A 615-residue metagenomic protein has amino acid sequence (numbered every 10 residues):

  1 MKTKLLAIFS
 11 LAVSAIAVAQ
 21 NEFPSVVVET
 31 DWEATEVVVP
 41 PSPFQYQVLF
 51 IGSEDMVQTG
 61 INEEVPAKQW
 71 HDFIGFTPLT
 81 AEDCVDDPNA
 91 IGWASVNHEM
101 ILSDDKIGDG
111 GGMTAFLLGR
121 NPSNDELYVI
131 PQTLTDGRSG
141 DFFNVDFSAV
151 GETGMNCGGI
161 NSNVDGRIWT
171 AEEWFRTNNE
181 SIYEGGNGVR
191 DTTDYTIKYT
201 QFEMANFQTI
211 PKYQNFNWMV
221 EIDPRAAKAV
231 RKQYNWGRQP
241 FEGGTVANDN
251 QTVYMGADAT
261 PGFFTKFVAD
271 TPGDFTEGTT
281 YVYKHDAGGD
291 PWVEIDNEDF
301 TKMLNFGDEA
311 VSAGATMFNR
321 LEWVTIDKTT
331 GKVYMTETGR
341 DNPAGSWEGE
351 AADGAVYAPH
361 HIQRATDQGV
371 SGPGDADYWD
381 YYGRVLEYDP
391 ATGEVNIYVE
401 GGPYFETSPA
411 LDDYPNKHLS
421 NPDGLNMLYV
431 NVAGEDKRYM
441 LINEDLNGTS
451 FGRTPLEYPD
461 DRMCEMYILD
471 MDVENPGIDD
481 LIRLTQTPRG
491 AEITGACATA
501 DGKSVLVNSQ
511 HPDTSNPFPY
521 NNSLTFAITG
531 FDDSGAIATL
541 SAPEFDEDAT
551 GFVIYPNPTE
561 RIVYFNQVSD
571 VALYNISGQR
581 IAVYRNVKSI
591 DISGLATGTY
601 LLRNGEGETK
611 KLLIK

Functional and structural regions predicted by a protein language model:
M1-Q20, A542: Bacterial Sec-dependent N-terminal signal peptides
Q20-A538: Conserved small-residue
A115, M219, D570-V571, Y600: Generic short beta-strand
G535-Y555, R561, R580: Residue-level detector of functionally pivotal "anchor" positions at catalytic/ligand-binding pockets or at interdomain
E560, Y564, D570, R580-L595 (+1 more regions): Glycine-centered tight-turn motifs at strand-turn-strand junctions
Y574-I581, Y600: Short, glycine-anchored, charge-dense loop/turn motifs used at functional sites
T597-K615: C-terminal tail/sorting-segment detector
